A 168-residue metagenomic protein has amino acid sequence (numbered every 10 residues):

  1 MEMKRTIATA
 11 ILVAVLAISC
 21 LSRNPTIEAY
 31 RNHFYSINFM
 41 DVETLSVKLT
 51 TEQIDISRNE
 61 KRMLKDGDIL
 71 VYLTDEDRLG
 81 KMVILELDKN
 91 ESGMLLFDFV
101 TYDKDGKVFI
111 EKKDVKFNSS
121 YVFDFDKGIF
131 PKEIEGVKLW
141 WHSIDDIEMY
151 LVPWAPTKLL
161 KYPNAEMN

Functional and structural regions predicted by a protein language model:
M1-T6: Positively charged n-region of N-terminal signal peptides that target proteins for export
I7-A8, Y72: Generic detector of short alpha-helix boundary/capping microenvironments and adjacent low-complexity segments
A8-A17: Hydrophobic helical h-region of N-terminal Sec-dependent signal peptides in bacterial secretory/periplasmic proteins
C20-N168: Surface-exposed, beta-sheet-biased, low-hydrophobicity segments with strongly acidic/polar composition
